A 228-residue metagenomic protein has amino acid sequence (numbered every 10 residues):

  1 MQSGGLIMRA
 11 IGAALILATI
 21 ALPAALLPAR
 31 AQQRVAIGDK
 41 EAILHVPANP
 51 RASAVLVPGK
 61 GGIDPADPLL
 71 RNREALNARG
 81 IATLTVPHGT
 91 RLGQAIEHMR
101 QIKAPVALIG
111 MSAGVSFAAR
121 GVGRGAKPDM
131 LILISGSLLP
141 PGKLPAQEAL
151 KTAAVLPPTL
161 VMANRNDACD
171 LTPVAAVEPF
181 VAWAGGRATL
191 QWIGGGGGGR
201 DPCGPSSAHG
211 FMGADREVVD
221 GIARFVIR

Functional and structural regions predicted by a protein language model:
A29-N49: N-terminal cap/lid segment of alpha/beta-hydrolase-fold proteins
H45-P47, G136-G195: The feature captures the conserved acid-bearing segment of alpha/beta-hydrolase catalytic domains
P47-A75: Short, surface-exposed "cap/lid" segments of acyl-processing enzymes
P68, T85-K103: Alpha/beta-hydrolase active-site loop
R73-T90: Conserved alpha/beta-hydrolase
I109-A118: Gly/Ala-rich beta-loop-alpha elbow adjacent to hydrolase catalytic centers
A126-P140: A conserved short beta-strand
R187-R228: C-terminal catalytic histidine-bearing segment of alpha/beta-hydrolase fold enzymes
